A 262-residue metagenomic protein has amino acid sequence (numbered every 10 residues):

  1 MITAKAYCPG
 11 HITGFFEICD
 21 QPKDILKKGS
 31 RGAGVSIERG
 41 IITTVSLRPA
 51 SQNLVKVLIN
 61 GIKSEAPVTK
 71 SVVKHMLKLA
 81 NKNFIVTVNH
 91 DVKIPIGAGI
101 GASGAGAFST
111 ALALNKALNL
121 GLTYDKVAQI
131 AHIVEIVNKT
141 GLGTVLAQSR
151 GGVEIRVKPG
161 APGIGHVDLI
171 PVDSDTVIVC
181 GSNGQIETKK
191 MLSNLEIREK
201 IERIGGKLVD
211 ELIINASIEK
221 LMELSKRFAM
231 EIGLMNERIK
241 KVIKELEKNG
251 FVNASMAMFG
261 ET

Functional and structural regions predicted by a protein language model:
M1-I96: ATP-binding N-lobe of GHMP and related small-molecule kinases
I2-T3, R31-G34, A98, E135-V137 (+3 more regions): A generic local secondary-structure boundary/capping motif
Y7-P9, S36, Q148-S149, C180-G184 (+1 more regions): Short beta-strand segments
K82-I94, Q129-V134, I239-N249: Short, hydrophobic/aliphatic alpha-helical segments
I100-Y124: DPxDG-like acidic metal-binding loop motif
Y124-D168: Alpha/beta catalytic cores of group-transfer enzymes, especially the acyltransferase/condensing modules of polyketide
G165-T262: C-terminal nucleotide
